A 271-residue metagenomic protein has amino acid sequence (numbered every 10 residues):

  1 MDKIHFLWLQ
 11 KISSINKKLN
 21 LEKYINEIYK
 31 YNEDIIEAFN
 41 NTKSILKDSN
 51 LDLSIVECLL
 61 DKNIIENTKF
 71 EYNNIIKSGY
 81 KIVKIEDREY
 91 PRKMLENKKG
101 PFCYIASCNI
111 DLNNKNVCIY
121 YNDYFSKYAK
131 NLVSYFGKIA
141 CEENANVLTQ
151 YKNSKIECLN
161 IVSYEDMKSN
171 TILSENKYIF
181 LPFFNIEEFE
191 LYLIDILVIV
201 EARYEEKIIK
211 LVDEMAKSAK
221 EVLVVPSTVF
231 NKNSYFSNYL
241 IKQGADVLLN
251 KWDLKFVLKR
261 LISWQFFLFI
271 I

Functional and structural regions predicted by a protein language model:
M1-N131, Y135-K138: Short, positively charged patches
I85-I271: Glycine-biased, small-residue-rich flexible motifs in mid-sequence functional cores and linkers
